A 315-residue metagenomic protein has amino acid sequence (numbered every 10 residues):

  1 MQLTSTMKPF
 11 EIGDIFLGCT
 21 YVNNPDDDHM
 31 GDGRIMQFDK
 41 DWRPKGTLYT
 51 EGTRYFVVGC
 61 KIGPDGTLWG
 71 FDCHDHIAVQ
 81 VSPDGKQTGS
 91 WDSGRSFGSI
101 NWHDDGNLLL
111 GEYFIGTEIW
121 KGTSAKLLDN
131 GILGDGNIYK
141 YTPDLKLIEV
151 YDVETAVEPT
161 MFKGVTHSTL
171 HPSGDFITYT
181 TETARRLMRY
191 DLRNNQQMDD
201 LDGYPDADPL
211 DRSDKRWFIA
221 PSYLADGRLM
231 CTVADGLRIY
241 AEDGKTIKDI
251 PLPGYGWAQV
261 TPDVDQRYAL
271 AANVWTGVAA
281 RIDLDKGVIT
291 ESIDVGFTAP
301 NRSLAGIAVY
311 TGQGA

Functional and structural regions predicted by a protein language model:
M1-G46: An edge-strand/N-cap motif at the start of beta-rich repeat modules
Q2-E11, G52-P64, G94-G116, E154-D175 (+4 more regions): Beta-rich, blade/repeat-based domains predominating in secreted/periplasmic proteins but also intracellular
G13, L17-M30, G111-L133: Short, conserved, GDST-rich strand-edge loop motifs in beta-rich repeat architectures
L17-G18, G70, L110-G111, T178-Y179 (+2 more regions): Residue position within the beta-strands of beta-propeller blades
Y21-D26, D75-I77, F114-W120, T183-R186 (+2 more regions): Short glycine/acidic-enriched loop and turn motifs that connect beta-strands
D32-M36, I77-V79, G136-Y139, R186-M188 (+2 more regions): A short loop-to-beta-strand structural motif that recurs across blades of beta-propeller domains
R43-T50, K86-W91, L147-P159, Q196-R212 (+2 more regions): A short beta-strand motif characteristic of beta-propeller blades
K45-V79, G85-N101: Blade-loop segments of beta-propeller domains
